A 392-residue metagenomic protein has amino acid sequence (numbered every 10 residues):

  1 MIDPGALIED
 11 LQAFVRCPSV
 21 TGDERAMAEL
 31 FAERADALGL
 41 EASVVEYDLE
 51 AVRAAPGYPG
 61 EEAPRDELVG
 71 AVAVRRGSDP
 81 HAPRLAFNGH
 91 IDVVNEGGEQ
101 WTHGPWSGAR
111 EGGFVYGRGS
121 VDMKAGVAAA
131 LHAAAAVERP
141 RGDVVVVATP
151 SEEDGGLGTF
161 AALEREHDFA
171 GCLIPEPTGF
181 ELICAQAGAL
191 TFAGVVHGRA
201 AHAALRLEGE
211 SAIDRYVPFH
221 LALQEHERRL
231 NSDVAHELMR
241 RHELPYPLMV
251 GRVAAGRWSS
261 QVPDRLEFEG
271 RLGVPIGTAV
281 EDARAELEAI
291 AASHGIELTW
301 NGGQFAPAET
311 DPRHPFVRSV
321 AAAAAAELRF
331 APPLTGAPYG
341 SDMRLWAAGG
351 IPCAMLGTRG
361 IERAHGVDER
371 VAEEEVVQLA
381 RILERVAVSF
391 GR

Functional and structural regions predicted by a protein language model:
M1-I2, A37, A193-R392: Metal-dependent amide/peptide-bond hydrolase catalytic core, centered on the "pita-bread" metallohydrolase fold
M1-V115, P140: Acidic/His- and Gly-rich active-site-bordering loop/insert found across diverse amide/peptide-bond hydrolases
E61-R65, F169, C184-Q186, R240-R241 (+1 more regions): Short Gly/Pro-enriched turn/cap motifs at secondary-structure boundaries
N95-E111, C184-V195, A322, A354: Acidic-glycine-rich active-site phosphate/pyrophosphate-binding loop
V115, V121-T191, G391-R392: Acidic/histidine-rich catalytic neighborhood of metal-dependent amide-processing enzymes
